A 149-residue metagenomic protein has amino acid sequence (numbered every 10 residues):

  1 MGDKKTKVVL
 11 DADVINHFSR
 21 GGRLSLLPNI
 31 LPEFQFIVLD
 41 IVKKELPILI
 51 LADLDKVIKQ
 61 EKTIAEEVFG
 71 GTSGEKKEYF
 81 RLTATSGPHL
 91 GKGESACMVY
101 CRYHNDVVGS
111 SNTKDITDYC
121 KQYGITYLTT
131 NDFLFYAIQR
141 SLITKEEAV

Functional and structural regions predicted by a protein language model:
G2-Y100, H104-D106, T117: Active-site-proximal, substrate-binding regions of enzyme catalytic domains and RNA-binding/basic surfaces
S110-S111: Short beta-strand scaffold positions
I116-V149: Acidic, PIN/NYN-like endoribonuclease modules and their adjacent C-terminal/linker elements
